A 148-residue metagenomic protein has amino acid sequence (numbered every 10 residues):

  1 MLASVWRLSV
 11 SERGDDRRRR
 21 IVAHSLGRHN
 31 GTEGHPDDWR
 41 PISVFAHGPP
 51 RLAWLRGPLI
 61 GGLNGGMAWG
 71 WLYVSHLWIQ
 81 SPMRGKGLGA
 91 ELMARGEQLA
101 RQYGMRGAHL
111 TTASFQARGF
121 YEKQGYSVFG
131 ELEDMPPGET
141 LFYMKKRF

Functional and structural regions predicted by a protein language model:
M1-G14: Conserved N-terminal entry element of GNAT/NAT acetyltransferase domains
V22, Y121, Y126: Conserved active-site tyrosine of GNAT-family acetyltransferases
R40-G61, E91: Conserved beta-hairpin
W54-G66, W71-W78: Conserved beta-strand in the GNAT
M67-S75, R84, P136-L141: A conserved beta-turn-beta hairpin within the catalytic core of GNAT-like acetyltransferases that forms part
G85-Q98, K123: Conserved acetyl-CoA-binding loop-helix of GNAT-fold acetyltransferases
A100-S114: Conserved GNAT acetyl-CoA-binding A-motif
H109-T111, S127-Y143: Conserved catalytic-core motifs of GNAT/GCN5-like acyltransferases
